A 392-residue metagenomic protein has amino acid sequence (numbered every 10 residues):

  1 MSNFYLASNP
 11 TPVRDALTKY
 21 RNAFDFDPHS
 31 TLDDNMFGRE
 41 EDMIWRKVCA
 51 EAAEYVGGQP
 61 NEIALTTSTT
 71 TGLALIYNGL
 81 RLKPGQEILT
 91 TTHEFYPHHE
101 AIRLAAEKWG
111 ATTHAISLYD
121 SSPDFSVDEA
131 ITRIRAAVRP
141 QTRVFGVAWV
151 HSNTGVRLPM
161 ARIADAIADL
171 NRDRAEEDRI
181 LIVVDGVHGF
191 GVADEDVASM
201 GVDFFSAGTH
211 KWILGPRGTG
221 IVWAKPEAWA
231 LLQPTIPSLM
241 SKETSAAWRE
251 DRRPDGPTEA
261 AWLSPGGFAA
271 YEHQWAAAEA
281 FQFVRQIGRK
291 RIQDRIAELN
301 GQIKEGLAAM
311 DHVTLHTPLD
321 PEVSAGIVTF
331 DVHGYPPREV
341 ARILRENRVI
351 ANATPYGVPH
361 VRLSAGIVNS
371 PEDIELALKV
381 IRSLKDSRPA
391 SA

Functional and structural regions predicted by a protein language model:
M1-A392: Pyridoxal 5′-phosphate
